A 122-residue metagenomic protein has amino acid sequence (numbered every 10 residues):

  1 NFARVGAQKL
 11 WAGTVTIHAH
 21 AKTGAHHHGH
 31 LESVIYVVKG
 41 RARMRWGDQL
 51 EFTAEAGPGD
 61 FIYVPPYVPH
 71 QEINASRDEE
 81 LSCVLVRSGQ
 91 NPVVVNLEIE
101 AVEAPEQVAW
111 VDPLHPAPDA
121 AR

Functional and structural regions predicted by a protein language model:
N1-A25, L31: A short glycine-rich, His/Asp/Glu-containing loop-to-beta-strand
A3-A7, Q49-E51, R77-E80: Short, solvent-exposed loop/turn segments that connect beta-strands within catalytic domains and beta-strand-rich
Q8-K9, H28, A56, A75-R77: Short glycine/proline-enriched turns and hinge-like loops at secondary-structure junctions
G13-V15, I35, V84: Conserved hydrophobic/aromatic positions in well-ordered beta-strands
I17-H20, W46, A56-S76, V86-S88: Conserved metal-binding segment of the jelly-roll/cupin
K22, L31-P58, V68: A short beta-strand-loop-beta hairpin characteristic of the jelly-roll/cupin
G24-H26, V94-V95: A generic structural signal for short coil/turn motifs at secondary-structure boundaries
Q71-R122: Double-stranded beta-helix
